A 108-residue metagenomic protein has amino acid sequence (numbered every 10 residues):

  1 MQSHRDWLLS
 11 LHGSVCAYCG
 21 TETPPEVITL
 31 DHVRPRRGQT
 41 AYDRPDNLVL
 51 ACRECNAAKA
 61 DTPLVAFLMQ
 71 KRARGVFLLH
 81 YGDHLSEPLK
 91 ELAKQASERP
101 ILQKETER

Functional and structural regions predicted by a protein language model:
M1-Y18, H80, H84, L89-A96: Short, charged surface segments at domain edges that flank catalytic/cofactor-binding sites
R5, R37, N56: Generic anion/oxyanion-binding catalytic loop in active/binding sites
S14, A51-E54: Generic beta-strand or strand-like secondary-structure segments
Y18-L50, K59-A66, K71: Histidine-centered nuclease catalytic patch
D46-N47, E54-R108: A detector for short metal-coordination/catalytic motifs
